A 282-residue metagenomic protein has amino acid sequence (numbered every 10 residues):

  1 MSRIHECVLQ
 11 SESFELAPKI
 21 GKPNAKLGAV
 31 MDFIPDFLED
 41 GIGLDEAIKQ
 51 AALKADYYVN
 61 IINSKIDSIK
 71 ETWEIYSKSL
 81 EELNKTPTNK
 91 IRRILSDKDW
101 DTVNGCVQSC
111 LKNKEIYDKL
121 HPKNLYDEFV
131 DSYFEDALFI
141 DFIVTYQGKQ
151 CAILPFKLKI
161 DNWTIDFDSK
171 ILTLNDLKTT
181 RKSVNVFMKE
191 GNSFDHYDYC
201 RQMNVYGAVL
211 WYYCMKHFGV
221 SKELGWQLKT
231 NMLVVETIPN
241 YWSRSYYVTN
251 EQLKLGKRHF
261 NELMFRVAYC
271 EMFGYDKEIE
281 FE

Functional and structural regions predicted by a protein language model:
M1-K157: Metal-dependent nuclease catalytic cores that hydrolyze phosphodiester bonds in DNA/RNA, characterized by
H5, L158-M188, Y206: Conserved catalytic cores of phosphodiester-cleaving nucleases, focusing on short active-site segments
V8-S13, T179-K182, W211-M215, A268: Hydrophobic/aromatic-lined pockets within catalytic cores
L16-A17, N24-K26, K182-N185, Y241-W242: Short catalytic/ligand-binding loop motif for oxyanion handling, primarily in non-cytosolic enzymes, centered on
D45, K49-Q50, S193-E282: Metal-dependent nuclease catalytic regions and adjoining charged, substrate-binding loops involved in nucleic-acid end
F142-T145, A152-L158, D166, R181-S183 (+3 more regions): Glycosyltransferase-associated regions of secretory-pathway enzymes, highlighting luminal stem/catalytic domains
T145-A152, F167-I171, F218-W226: Short, solvent-exposed loop/turn segments that connect beta-strands within catalytic domains and beta-strand-rich
G148-C151, T180-Y197: Short helix/strand-bridging catalytic loops that position acidic/His residues to coordinate divalent metals and engage
